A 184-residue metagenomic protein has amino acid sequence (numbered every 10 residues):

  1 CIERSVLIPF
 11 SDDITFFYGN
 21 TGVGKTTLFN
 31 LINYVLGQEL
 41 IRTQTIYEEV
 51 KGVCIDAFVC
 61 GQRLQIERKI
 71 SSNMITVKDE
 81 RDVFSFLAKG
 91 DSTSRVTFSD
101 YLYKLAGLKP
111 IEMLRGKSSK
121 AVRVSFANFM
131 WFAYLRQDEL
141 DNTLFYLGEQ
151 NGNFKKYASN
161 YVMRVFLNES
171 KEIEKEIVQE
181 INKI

Functional and structural regions predicted by a protein language model:
C1-I66: Extreme N-terminal "head/tail" segments of very large remodeling/mechanoenzyme assemblies
E67-S71: Short beta-strand micro-motifs enriched in acidic
S72-K175: Extended, charged alpha-helical "arm/stalk" segments used for dimerization and assembly in large NTPase-driven machines
